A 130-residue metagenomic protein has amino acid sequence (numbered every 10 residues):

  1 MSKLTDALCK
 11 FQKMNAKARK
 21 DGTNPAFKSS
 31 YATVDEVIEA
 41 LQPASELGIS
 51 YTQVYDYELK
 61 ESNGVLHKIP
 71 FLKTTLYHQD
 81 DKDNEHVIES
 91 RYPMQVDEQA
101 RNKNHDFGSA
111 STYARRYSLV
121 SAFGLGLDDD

Functional and structural regions predicted by a protein language model:
M1-D130: Polyanion-binding surfaces on beta-sheet-dominated domains and ring/shell assemblies
